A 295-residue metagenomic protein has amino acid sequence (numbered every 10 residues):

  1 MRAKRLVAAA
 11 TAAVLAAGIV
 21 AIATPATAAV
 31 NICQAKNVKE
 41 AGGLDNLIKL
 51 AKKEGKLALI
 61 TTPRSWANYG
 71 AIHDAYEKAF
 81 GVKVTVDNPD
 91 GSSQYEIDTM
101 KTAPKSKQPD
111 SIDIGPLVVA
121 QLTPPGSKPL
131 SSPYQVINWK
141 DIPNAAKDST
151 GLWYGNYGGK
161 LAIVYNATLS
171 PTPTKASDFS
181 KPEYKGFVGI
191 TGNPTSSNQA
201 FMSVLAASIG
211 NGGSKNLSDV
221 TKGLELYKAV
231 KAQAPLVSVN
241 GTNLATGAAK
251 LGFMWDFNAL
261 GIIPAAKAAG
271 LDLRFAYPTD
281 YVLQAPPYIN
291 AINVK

Functional and structural regions predicted by a protein language model:
M1-A13: N-terminal export and membrane-targeting signals
R2, G18-C33: C-terminal region of N-terminal signal peptides and the immediate post-cleavage residues of exported proteins
A29-L57: Extracytoplasmic low-complexity, Pro/Thr/Ser/Ala/Gly-rich segments that lie immediately after a secretion/anchoring
A41-K52, T62-K83: Short, polar/charged alpha-helical segment
A58-H73, D87-K101, K107-A249: Extracytoplasmic ligand-binding site segments that recognize negatively charged/polar headgroups
V84-V86, V188, L273-F275: Generic structural signal for residues in well-ordered beta-strands
V118-T123, A245, L251-L271: A ligand-binding cleft/hinge motif common to bilobed small-molecule-binding domains
G155-K160, G223-A229, P235, K267-N293: Periplasmic-binding protein-like
